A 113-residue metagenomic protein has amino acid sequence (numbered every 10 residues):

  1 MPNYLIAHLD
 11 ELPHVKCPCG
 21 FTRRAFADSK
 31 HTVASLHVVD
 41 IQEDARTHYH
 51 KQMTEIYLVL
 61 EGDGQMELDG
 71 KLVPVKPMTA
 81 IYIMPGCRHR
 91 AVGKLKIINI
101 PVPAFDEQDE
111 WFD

Functional and structural regions predicted by a protein language model:
M1-A34: A short, N-terminal "cap"/entry segment at the start of jelly-roll beta-barrel domains of the cupin/DSBH fold
R23, M66-L68, I97-N99: Short hydrophobic/aromatic-rich beta-strand segments that constitute the beta-sheet cores of beta-sandwich/beta-barrel
S35-K51: Conserved short histidine dyad/triad with adjacent acidic residue
H37, L60-E61, K76-P77, G93: A cytosolic small-molecule/anion-sensing beta-strand core signal
E43-A45, T79, C87, L95: Surface-exposed loop/turn positions
Q52-G64, D69: Glycine- and acidic-residue-biased ligand/ion/polar-headgroup-sensing regions
G70-G86: Short acidic-glycine-tyrosine-enriched beta hairpin
P85-E110: Ligand-binding loop in jelly-roll beta-barrel domains
